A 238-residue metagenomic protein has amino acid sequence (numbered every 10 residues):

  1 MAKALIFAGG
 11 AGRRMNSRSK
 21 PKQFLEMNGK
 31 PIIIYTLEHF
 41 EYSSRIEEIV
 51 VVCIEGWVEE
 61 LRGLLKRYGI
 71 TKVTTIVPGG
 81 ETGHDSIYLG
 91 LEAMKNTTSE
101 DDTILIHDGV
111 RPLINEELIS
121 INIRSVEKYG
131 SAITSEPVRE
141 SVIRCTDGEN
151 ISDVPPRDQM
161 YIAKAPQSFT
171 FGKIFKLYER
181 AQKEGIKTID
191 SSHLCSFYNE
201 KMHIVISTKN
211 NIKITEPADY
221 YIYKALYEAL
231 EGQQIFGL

Functional and structural regions predicted by a protein language model:
A2-E59: N-terminal glycine-rich phosphate-binding loop and ensuing alpha1 helix
A4-I6, V51, I106, S131-T134: Structural beta-sheet core signal
I6, I33, G90, D108 (+3 more regions): Residue-level signal for inorganic ion chemistry
E26, L113, S168, K213-I214: Short aromatic/basic micro-patch
I34-D101, Q182-E184: Conserved N-terminal catalytic core of the sugar/cofactor nucleotidyltransferase
T98-V110: Short beta-strand-to-loop acidic/aromatic patch adjacent to the donor-nucleotide binding site
L113-V205, L238: Conserved core of the sugar-phosphate nucleotidyltransferase
N211-L238: Hydrophobic helical membrane-anchoring modules
